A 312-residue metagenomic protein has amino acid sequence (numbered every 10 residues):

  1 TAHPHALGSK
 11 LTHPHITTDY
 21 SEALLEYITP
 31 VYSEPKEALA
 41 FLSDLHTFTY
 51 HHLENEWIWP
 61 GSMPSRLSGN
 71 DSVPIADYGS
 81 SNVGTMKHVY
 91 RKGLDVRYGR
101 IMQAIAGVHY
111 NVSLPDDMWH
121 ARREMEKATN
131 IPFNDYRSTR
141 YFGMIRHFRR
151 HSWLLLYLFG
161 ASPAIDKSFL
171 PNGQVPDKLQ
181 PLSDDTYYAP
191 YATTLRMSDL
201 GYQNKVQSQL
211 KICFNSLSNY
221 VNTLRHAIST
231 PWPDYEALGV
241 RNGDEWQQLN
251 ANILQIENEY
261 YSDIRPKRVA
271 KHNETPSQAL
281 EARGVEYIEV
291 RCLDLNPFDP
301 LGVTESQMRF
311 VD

Functional and structural regions predicted by a protein language model:
T1, L67-G69, M118-W119, I165 (+1 more regions): Flexible loop/turn segments at secondary-structure boundaries
T1-D95, M102-V108, Y136-R146, R150-W153: Terminal catalytic/cofactor-binding subdomain
A2-P4, R123-E126, L301-F310: Composition- and surface-driven signal marking solvent-exposed, interaction-prone regions in large proteins
T29-A38, D116-M118, D294-G302: A generic structural motif
L39, S72, R122-R123, G160 (+1 more regions): Short conserved micro-motifs at the rims of enzyme active sites and ligand-binding pockets
G79-R97, A104, S113-E281, R291: Loop-rich catalytic cores of soluble enzymes, especially ATP-dependent carboxylate-amine ligases and other
S81-N82, E286, Q307-F310: N-terminal and secondary-structure boundary signal
E281-A282, D294-D312: Substrate-recognition/cap regions that form aromatic- and gly/pro-loop-enriched pockets for small-molecule ligands
